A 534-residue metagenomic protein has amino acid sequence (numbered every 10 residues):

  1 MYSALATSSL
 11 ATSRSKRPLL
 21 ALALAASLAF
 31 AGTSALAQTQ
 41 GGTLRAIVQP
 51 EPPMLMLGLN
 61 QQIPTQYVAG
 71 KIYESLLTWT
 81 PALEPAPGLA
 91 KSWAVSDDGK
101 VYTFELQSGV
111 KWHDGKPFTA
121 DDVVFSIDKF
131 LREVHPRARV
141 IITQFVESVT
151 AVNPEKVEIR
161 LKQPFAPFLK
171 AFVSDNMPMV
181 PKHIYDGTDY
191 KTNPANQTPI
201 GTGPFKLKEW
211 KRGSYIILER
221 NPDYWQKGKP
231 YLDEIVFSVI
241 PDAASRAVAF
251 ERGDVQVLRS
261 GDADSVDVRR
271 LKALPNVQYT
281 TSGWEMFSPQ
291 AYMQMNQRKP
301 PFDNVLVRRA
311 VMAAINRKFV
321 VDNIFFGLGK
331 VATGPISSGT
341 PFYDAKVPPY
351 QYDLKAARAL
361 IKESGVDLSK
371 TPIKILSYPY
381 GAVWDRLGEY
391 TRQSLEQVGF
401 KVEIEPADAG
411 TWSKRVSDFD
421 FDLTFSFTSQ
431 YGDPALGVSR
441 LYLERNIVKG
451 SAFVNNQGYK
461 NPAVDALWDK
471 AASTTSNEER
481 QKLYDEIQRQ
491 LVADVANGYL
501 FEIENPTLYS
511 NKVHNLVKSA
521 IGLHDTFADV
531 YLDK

Functional and structural regions predicted by a protein language model:
G41-P53, K91, V101-F104, V123-I127 (+7 more regions): Short, well-ordered beta-strand elements
I47-D97, D128, I200-T202, I521: N-terminal lobe/hinge region of extracytoplasmic solute-binding protein
V48, A166, K211-Y215, R220 (+4 more regions): Detector for C-terminal structural segments
T80-E84, V173-P230, E234, L354-K355 (+1 more regions): Gly/Pro-rich hinge or "lid" segments in bacterial periplasmic/extracellular proteins
K91-P136, V152, E158, R246-A249 (+1 more regions): Aromatic- and charge-enriched surface segment that lines or borders ligand/interaction sites
E105, R139-Y185: Surface-exposed binding/hinge segments that line and control ligand-binding clefts or catalytic entry sites
T119-D128, P154-R160, G203-P204, L232-E234 (+6 more regions): Alpha-helical secondary-structure segments
S148-V149, K208-I217, V236-K299, D322: Extracellular/periplasmic solute-recognition and catalytic clefts
